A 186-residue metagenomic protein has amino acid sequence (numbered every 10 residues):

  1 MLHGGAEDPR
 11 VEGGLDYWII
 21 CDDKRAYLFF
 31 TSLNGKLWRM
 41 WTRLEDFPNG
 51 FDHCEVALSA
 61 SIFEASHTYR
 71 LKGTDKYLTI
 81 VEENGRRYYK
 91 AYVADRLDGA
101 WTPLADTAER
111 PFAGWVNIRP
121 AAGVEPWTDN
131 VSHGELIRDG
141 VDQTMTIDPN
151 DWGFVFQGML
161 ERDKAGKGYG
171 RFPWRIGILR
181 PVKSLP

Functional and structural regions predicted by a protein language model:
M1-P186: Carbohydrate-active catalytic/glycan-binding domains of CAZyme proteins, especially the secreted or lumenal ectodomains
